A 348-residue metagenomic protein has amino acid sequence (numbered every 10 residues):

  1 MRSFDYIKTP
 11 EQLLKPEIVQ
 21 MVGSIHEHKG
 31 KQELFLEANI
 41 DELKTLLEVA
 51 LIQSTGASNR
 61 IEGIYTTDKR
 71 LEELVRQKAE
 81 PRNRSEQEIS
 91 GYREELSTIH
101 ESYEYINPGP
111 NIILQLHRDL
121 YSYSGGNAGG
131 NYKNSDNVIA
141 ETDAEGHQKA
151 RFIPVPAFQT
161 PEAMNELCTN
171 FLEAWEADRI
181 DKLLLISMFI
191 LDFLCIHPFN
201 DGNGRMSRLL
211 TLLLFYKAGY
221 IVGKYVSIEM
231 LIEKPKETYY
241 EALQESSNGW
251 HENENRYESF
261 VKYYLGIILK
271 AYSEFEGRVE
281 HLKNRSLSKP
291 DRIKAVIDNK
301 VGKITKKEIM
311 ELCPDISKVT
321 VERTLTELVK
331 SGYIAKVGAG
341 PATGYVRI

Functional and structural regions predicted by a protein language model:
M1-I348: FIC/Doc superfamily catalytic core
